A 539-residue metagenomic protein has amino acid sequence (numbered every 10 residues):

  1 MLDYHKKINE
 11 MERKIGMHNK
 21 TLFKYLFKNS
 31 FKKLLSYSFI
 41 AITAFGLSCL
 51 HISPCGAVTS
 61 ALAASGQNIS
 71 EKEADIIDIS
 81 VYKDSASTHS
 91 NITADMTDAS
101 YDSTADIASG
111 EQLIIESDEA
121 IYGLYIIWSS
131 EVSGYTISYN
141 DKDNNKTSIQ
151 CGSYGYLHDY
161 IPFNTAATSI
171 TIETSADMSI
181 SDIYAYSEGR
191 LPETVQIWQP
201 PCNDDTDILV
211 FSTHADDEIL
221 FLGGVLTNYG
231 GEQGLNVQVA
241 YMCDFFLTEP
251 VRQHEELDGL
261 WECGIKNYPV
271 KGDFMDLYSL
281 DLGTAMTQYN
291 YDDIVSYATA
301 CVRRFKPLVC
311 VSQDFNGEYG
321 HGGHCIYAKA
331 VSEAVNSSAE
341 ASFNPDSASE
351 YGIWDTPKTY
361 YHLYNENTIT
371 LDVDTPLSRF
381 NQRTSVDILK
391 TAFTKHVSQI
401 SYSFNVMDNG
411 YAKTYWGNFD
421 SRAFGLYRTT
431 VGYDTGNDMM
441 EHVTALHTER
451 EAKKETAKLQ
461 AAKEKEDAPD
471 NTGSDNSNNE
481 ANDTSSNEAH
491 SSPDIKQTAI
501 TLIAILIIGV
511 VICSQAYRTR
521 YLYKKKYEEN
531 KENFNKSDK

Functional and structural regions predicted by a protein language model:
M1-F31: N-terminal secretory signal peptides that target proteins for export/translocation
K28-S48: Sec-dependent N-terminal signal peptides
S48-S65, S492, A516-R520: Sec-dependent signal peptide cleavage junction
L62, E73-D84, T88-G110, I115 (+6 more regions): Active-site rim/loop-helix segments in enzyme catalytic domains that contact anionic ligands
L62-A108, S117, W128-S130, Y135 (+6 more regions): The feature marks non-catalytic terminal segments
C301-F343: Active-site adenylate/phosphate-handling loop in enzymes that bind or generate adenylated species
K496-A516: Selective detector of the "anchor" transmembrane alpha-helix that sits immediately C-terminal
Y521-K539: Cytoplasmic C-terminal tails of single-pass
